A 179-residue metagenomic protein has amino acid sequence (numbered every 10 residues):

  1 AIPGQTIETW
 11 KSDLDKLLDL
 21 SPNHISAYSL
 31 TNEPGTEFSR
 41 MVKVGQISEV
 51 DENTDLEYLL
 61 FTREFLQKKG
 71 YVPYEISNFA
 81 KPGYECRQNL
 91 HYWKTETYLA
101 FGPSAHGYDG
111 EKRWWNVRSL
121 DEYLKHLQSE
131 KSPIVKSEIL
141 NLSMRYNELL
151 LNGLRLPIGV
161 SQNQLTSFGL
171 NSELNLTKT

Functional and structural regions predicted by a protein language model:
A1-L170: C-terminal scaffold of the Radical SAM
G169-T179: Short amphipathic alpha-helical interaction segments
